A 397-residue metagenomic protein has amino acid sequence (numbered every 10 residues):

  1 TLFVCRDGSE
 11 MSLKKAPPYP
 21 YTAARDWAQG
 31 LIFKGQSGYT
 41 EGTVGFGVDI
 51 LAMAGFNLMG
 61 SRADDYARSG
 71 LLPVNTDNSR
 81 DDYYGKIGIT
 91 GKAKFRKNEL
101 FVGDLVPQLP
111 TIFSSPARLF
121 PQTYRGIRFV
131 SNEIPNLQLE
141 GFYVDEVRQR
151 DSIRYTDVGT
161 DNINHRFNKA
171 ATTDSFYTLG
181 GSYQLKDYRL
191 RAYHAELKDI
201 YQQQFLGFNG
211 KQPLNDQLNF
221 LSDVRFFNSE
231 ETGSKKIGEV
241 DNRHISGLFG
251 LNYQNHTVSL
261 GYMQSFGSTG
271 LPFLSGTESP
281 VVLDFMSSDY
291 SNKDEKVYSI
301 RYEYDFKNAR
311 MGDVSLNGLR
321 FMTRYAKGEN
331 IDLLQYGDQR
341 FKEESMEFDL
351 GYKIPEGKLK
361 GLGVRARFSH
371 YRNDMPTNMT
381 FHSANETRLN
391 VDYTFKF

Functional and structural regions predicted by a protein language model:
L2, L100-S115, L139-G141, L179 (+4 more regions): Transmembrane beta-strand segments that form the barrel wall of outer-membrane beta-barrel proteins
R25, S114-P121, E146-R150, A171-T173 (+6 more regions): Solvent-exposed loop/turn segments connecting transmembrane beta-strands in outer-membrane beta-barrel proteins
G35-G47, N136, Y183-D187, P213-S222 (+3 more regions): Short loop/turn motifs that connect adjacent beta-strands in outer-membrane beta-barrel proteins
Q36-G70, N75-T156, Y183-Y188, L260-F266: Outer membrane beta-barrel
S37-Y39, K92-F95, S131-E133, Y143 (+8 more regions): Residue-level signature of outer-membrane beta-barrel architecture
L137-S175, Q217-K293, V297, F368-T387: Outer-membrane beta-barrel translocator/channel fold
L179, I300, S383-F397: Outer-membrane beta-barrel "beta-signal"
L260-R340, S345-F348, K353-P355: C-terminal structural cap/anchor segments
